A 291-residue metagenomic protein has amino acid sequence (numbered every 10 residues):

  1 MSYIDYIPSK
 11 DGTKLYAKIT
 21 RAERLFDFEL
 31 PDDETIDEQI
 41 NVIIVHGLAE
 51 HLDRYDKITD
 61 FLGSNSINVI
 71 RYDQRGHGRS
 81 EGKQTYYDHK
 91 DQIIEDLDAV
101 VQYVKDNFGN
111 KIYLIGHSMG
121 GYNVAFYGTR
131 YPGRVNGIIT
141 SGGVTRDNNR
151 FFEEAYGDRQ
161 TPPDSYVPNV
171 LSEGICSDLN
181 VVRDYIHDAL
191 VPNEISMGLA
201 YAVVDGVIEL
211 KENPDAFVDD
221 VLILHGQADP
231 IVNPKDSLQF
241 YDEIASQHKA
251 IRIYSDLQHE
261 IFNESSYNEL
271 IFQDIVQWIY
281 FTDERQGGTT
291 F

Functional and structural regions predicted by a protein language model:
M1-E34: N-terminal cap/lid segment of alpha/beta-hydrolase-fold proteins
Q39-V42, G47-E50, Q227: Active-site glycine-rich loops that stabilize anionic/oxyanionic intermediates across multiple enzyme folds
A49-L52, G78-F108, E269-I271: Catalytic nucleophile-loop/oxyanion-hole region of alpha/beta-hydrolase and closely related hydrolase-like folds
L52-R54, T59-G82: Conserved alpha/beta-hydrolase
I115-S196: Alpha/beta-hydrolase-fold enzymes
F217, I223-H225, D229: Short beta-strand/loop motif that positions the catalytic acidic residue of the alpha/beta-hydrolase fold
N233-D242: Short alpha-helix in the alpha/beta-hydrolase fold that links the catalytic acid
S255-F291: Catalytic active-site module of serine/aspartate enzymes centered on a nucleophile-bearing elbow/loop
